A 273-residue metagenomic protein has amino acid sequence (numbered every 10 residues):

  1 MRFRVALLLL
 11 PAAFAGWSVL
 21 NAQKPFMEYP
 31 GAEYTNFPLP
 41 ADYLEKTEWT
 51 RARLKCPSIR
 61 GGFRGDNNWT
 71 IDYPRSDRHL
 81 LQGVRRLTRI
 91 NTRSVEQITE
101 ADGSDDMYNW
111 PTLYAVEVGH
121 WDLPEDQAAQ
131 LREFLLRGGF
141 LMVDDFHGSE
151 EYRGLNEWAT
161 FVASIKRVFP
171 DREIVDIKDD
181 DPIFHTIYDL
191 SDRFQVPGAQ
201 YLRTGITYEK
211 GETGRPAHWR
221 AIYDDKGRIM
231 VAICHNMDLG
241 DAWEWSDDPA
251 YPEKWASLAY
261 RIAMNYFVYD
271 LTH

Functional and structural regions predicted by a protein language model:
M1-V5: Positively charged n-region of N-terminal signal peptides that target proteins for export
A6-G16: Bacterial N-terminal signal peptides
S18, T47, P170: Residue-level signal for beta-strand positions within conserved beta-sheet cores that form or flank
N21-T112, V116-G119, D238-H273: Aromatic-Pro/Gly-enriched surface loop or interdomain linker that acts as a lid/target-recognition segment
M27-Y34, P111, P182-I262, D270-H273: Catalytic beta-strand/loop cores that center a nucleophilic Ser/Cys/Thr and support acyl-enzyme chemistry
E28-Y29, D122-K210: A glycine-rich, often tryptophan-bearing local segment used as a flexible ligand/cofactor-contacting loop or short
T35-D42, E100-D102, V162-A163, I174 (+2 more regions): Intrinsically disordered, low-complexity boundary segments flanking structured domains
T50-R53, P111-A115, F140-D144, I174-D176 (+1 more regions): Structural recognition of the beta-strand scaffold that forms the well-ordered cores of secreted hydrolase catalytic
